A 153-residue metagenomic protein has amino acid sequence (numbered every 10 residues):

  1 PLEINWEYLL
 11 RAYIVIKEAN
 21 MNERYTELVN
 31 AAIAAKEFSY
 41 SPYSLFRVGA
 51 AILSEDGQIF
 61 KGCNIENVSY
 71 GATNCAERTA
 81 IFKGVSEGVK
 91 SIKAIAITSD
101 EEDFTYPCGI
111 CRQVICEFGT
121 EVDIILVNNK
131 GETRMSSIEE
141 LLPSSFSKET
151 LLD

Functional and structural regions predicted by a protein language model:
R24, L28-A31, A35, I92-D153: C-terminal binding/interaction regions
S41-S44: Short loop/turn motifs at secondary-structure junctions and domain boundaries
R47-L53: Short beta-strand scaffold segments in enzyme catalytic cores
N64-R78: Compact, glycine-rich, soluble single-domain proteins
C75-A96: Short, solvent-exposed cationic patches
